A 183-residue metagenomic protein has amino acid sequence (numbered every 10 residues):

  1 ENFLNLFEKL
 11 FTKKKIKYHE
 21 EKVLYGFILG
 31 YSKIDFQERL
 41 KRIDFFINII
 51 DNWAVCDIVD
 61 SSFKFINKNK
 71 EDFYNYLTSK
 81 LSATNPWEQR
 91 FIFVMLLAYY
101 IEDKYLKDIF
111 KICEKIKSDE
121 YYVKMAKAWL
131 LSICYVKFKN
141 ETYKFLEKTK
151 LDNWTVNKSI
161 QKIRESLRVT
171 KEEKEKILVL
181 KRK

Functional and structural regions predicted by a protein language model:
E1-K183: Alpha-helical scaffold domains
